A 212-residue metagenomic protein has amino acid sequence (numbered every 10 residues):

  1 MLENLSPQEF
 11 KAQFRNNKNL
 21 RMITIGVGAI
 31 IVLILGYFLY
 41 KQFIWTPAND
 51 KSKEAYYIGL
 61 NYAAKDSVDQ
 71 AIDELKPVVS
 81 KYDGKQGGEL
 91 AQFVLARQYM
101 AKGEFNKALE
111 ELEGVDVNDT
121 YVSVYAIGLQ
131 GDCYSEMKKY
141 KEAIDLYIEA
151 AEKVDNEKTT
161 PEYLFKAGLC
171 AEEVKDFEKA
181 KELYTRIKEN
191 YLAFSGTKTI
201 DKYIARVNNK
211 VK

Functional and structural regions predicted by a protein language model:
M1-I31, K51: N-terminal positive-inside, membrane-proximal cytosolic segments immediately preceding the first
T46, V79-G88, D116-V124, A151-T160 (+1 more regions): Short solvent-exposed coil/turn linkers within tandem alpha-helical repeat scaffolds
V68-D69, F105, Y140, F177: TPR-repeat structural position
